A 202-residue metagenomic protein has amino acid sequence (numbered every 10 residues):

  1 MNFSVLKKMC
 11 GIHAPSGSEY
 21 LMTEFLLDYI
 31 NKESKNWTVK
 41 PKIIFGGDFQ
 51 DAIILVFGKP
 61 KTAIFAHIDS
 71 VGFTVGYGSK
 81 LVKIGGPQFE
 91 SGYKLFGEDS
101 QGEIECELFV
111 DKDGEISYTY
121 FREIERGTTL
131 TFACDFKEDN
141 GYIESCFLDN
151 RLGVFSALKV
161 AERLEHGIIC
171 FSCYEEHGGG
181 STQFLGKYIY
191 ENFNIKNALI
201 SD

Functional and structural regions predicted by a protein language model:
M1-S201: N-terminal hydrophobic/helix-forming segments and targeting peptides
